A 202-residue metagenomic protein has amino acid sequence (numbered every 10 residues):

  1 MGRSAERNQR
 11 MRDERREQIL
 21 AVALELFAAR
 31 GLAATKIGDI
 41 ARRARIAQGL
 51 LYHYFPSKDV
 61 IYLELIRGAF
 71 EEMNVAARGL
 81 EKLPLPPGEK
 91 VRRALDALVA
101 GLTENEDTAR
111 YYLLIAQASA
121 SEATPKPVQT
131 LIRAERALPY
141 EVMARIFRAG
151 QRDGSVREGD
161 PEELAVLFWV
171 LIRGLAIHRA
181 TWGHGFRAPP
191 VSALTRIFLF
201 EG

Functional and structural regions predicted by a protein language model:
M1-E14: N-terminal intrinsically disordered/low-complexity leader segments
R15-A23, I40, L65-M73, M143: Generic hydrophobic, amphipathic alpha-helix propensity
Q18, L26-V60, E64: Helix-turn-helix
E64, R78-T108, E163-F168, S192: Hydrophobic alpha-helical connector segments
E71-N74, E89, K126-D153, E163-V166: Amphipathic alpha-helical packing segments from all-alpha helical-bundle domains
G101-E104, S121, Y140, R145 (+4 more regions): Amphipathic C-terminal alpha-helical segment
E104-T130, I177: Amphipathic alpha-helical segments used for helix-helix packing
